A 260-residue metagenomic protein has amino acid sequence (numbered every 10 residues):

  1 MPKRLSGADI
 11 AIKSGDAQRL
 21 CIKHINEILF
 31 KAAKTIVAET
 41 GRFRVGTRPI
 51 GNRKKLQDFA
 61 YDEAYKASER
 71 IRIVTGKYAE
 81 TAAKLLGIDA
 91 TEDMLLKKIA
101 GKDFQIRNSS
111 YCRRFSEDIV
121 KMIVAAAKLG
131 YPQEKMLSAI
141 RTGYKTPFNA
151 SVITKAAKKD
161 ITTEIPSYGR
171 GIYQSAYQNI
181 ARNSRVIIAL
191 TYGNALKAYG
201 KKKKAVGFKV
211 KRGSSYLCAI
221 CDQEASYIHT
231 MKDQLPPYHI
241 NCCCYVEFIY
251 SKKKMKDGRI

Functional and structural regions predicted by a protein language model:
M1-R170, Y250-I260: N-terminal leader/targeting and assembly helices and adjacent pre-domain segments
D160, E164-I260: Acidic, glycine-rich two-metal-ion catalytic cores of nucleic acid-processing enzymes
